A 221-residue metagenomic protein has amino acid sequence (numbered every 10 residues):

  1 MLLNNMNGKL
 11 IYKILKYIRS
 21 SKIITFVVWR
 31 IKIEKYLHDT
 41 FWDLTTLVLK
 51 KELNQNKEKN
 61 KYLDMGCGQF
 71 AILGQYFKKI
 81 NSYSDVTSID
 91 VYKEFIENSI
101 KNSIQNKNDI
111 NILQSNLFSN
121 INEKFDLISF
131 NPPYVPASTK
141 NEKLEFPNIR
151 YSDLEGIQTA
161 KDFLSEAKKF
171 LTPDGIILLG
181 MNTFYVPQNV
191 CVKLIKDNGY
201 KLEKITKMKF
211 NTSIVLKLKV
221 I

Functional and structural regions predicted by a protein language model:
M1-I14: Short, basic/low-complexity N-terminal boundary segments at the transition from targeting/disordered tails
Y12-K79, N211-K217: SAM-dependent Rossmann-like transferase core, predominantly class I methyltransferases with a strong bias toward
Y36, L113-S115, I205-M208: Conserved beta-strand termini and adjacent loop/short-helix elements that scaffold enzyme active sites in alpha/beta
F41-T46, Y92, G156-A160: Short, conserved glycine- and acidic-residue-centered signature motifs in active-site or ligand-binding loops
L47-N122, L127-F130, V135-S138: Conserved SAM/SAH cofactor-binding pocket of Class I
I100-K101, K140-L144, V190-V192: Short amphipathic alpha-helical segments
P132-T159: Mobile active-site "lid"/loop adjacent to the S-adenosyl-L-methionine
T159-V215: Conserved Class I SAM-dependent methyltransferase catalytic core
